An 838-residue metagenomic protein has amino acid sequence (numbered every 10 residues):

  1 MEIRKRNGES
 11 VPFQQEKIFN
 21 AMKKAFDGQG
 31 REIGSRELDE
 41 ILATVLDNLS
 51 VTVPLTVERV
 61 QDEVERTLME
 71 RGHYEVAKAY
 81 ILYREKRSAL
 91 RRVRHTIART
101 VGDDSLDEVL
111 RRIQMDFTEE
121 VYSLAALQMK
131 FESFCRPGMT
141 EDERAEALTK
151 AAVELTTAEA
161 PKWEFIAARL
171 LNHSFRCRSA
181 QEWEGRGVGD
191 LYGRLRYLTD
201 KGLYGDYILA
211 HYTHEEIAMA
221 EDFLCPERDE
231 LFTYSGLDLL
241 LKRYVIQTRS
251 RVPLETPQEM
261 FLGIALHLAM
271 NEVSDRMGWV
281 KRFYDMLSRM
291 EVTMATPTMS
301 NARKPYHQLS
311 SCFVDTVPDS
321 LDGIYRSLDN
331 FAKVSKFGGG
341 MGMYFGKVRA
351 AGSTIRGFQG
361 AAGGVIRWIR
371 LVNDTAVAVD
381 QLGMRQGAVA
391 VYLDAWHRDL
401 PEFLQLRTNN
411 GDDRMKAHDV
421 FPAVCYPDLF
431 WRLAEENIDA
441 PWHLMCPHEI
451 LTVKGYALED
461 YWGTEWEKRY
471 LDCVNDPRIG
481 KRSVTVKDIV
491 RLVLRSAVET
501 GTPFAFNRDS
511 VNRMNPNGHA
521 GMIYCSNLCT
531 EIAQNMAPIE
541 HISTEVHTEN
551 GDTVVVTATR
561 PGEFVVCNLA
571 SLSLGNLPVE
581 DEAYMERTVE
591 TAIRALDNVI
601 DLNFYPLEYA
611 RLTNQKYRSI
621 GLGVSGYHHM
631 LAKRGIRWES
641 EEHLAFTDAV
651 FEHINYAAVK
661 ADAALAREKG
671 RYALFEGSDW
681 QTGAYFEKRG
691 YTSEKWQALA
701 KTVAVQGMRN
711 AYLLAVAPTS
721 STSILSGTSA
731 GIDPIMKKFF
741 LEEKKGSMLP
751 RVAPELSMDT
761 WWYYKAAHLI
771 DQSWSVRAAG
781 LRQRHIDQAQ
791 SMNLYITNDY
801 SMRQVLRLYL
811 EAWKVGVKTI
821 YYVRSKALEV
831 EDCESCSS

Functional and structural regions predicted by a protein language model:
R6-F13, I33-R36, V101, V252-E255 (+18 more regions): Alpha-helix capping and helix-loop boundary segments enriched in small/acidic/polar residues
E9, E32-L262, G278-Y284: Core nucleic-acid recognition elements
Q14-E32, L106-E120, L262-A269, A730-I735: Short, surface-exposed, low-complexity cationic segments
A79-K86, V93, W163-L195, Y426 (+6 more regions): Terminal amphipathic helices with adjacent charged low-complexity linkers/tails
A180-V273, G357-L371, G383-G387, Y392-N527 (+2 more regions): Conserved, charged catalytic cores of large soluble enzymes
T213-C225, D229-D238, T530-Q534, L596-D601 (+4 more regions): Catalytic alpha/beta core of large soluble enzyme barrels
I246, V252, F261-R276, V280 (+10 more regions): Function-dense linear segments that define catalytic or interfacial modules in macromolecule-processing proteins
M286, K304, L328, T588-R611 (+3 more regions): Internal maturation/activation junctions in enzymes
